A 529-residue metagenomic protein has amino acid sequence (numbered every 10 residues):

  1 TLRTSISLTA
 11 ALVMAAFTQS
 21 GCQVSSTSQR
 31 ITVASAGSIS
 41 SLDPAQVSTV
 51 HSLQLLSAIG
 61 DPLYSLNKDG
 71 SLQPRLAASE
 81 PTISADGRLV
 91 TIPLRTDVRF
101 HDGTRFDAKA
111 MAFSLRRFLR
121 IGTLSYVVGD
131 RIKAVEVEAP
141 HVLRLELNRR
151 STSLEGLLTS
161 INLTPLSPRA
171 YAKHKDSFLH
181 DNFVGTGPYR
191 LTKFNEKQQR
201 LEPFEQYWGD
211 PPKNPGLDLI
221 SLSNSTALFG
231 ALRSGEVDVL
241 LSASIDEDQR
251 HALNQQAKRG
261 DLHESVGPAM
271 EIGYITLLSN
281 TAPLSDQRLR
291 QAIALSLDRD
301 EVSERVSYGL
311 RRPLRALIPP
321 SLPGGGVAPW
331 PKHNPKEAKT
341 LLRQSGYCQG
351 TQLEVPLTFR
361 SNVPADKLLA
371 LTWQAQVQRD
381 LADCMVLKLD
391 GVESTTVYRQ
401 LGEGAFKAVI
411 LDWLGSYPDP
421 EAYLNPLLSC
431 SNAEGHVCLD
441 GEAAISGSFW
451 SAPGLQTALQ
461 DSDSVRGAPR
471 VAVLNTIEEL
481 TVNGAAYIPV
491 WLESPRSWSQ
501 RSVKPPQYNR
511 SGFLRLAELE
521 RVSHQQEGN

Functional and structural regions predicted by a protein language model:
Q23, P81, D383-G402, N425-R501 (+1 more regions): Extracytoplasmic/peripheral linker and loop segments enriched in polar/acidic and small residues with frequent Thr/Pro
S35-A85, R116, V184-G185: N-terminal lobe/hinge region of extracytoplasmic solute-binding protein
S79-T123, E138, R144-E146, A231 (+1 more regions): Aromatic- and charge-enriched surface segment that lines or borders ligand/interaction sites
P93, V127-Y171, K193: Surface-exposed binding/hinge segments that line and control ligand-binding clefts or catalytic entry sites
A134-E136, T192-R200, D218-T281, E304: Extracellular/periplasmic solute-recognition and catalytic clefts
T159-P212, G216, T226, K336 (+1 more regions): Gly/Pro-rich hinge or "lid" segments in bacterial periplasmic/extracellular proteins
R312-S345, S361-L368: Structural transition elements
S345-G415, P495: Ligand/substrate-recognition segments at binding pockets and active sites
